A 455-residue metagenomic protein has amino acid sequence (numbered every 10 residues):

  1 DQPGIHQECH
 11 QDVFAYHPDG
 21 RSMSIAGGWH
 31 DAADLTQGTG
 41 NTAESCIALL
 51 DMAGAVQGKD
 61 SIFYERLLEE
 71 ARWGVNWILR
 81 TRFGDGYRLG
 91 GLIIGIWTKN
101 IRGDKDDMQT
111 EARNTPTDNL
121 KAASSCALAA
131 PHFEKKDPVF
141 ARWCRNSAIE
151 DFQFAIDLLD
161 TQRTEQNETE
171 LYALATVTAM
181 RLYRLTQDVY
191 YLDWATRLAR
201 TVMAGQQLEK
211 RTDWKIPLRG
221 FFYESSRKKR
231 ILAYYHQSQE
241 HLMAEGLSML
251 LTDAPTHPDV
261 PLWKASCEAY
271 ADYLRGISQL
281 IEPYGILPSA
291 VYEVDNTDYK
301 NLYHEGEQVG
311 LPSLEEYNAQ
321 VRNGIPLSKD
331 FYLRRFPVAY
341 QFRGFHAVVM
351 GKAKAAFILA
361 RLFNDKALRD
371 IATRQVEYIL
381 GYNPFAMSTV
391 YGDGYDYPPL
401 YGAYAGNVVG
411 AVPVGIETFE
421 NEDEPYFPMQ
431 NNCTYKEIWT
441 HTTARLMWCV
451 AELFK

Functional and structural regions predicted by a protein language model:
D1-K455: Glycan-recognition and catalytic cores of secretory/periplasmic carbohydrate-active enzymes
